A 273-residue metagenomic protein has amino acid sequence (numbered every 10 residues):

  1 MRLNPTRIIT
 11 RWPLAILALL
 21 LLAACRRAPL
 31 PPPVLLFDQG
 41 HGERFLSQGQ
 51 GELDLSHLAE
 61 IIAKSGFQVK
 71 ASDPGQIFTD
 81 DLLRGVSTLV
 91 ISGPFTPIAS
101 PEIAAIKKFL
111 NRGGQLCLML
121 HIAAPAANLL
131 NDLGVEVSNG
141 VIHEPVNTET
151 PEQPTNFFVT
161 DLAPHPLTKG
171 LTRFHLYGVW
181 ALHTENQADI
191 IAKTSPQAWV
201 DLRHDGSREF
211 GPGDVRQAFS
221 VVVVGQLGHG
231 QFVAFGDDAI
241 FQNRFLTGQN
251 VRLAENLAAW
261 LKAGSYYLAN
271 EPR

Functional and structural regions predicted by a protein language model:
R2-L14: Bacterial N-terminal signal peptides that target proteins for export
P13-A23: Bacterial N-terminal signal peptides
C25-R273: Short, surface-exposed patches at the edges or C-terminal ends of soluble domains, predominantly
